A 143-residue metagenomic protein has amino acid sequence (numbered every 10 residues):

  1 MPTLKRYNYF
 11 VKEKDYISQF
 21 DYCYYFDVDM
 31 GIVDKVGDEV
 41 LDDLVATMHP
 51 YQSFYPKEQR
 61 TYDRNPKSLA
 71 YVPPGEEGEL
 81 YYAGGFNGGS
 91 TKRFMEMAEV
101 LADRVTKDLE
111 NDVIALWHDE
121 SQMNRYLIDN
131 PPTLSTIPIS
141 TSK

Functional and structural regions predicted by a protein language model:
M1, S53-Y55, S142-K143: A short acidic, often aromatic-flanked loop/helix-cap motif at beta-alpha or helix-coil junctions that lines enzyme
M1-D21: Active-site-proximal specificity loops/subdomain of glycosyltransferases
T3, Y7, V28-M30, L116-M123: Conserved glycosyltransferase catalytic-site signature
F10-K14, G37-D38, M123-L127: Short amphipathic alpha-helical segments and helix-helix/interface helices
F20, D42, P131-P132: Short, high-confidence coil segments that cap the C-terminus of an alpha-helix and link into the following beta-strand
F20-G31: Short beta-strand-to-loop acidic/aromatic patch adjacent to the donor-nucleotide binding site
V33-V105: Conserved catalytic core of nucleotide-sugar-dependent glycosyltransferases
E76-K143: Catalytic core and acceptor-binding pocket of nucleotide-sugar-dependent glycosyltransferases
